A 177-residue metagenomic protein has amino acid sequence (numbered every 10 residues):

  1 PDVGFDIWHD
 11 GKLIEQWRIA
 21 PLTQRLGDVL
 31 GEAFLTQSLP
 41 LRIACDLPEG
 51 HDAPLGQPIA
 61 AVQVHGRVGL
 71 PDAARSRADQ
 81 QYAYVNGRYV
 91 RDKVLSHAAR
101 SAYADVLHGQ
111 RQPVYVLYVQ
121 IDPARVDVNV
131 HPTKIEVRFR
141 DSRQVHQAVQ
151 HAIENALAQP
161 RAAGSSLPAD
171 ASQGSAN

Functional and structural regions predicted by a protein language model:
P1-N177: N-terminal phosphate-binding caps/lids of nucleotide- and nucleic-acid-binding domains
